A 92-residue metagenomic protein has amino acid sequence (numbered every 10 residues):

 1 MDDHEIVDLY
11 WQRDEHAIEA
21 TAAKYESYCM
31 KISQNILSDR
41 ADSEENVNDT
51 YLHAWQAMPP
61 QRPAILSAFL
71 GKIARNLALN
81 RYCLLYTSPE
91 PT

Functional and structural regions predicted by a protein language model:
M1-D8: Intrinsic, short, N-terminal disordered tails of RNA polymerase sigma-factor systems
W11-A20, M30-D49: Short, charged helix-capping/linker segments at alpha-helix termini
C29, S33, M58, L70 (+1 more regions): Hydrophobic-face residues of short alpha-helical interaction/recognition segments
E45-L52, I65-N76: Structural recognition of an alpha-helix C-terminal capping motif at a helix-to-coil junction
M58-A64: Short alpha-helix-to-loop micro-motif enriched in aromatics/charged/Gly
Y86-T92: Conserved small/polar residues in nucleotide/adenosyl-binding loops
